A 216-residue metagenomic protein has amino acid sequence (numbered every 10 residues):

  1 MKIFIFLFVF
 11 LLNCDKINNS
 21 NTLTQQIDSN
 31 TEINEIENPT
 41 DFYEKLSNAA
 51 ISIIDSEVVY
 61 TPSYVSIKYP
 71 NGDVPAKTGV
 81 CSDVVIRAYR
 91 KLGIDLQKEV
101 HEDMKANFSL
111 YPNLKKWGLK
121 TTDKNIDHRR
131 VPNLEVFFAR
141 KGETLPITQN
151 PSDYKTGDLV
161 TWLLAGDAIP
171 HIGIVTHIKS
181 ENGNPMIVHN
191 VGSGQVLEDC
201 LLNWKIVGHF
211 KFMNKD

Functional and structural regions predicted by a protein language model:
M1-L7: Sec-dependent signal peptide recognition, specifically the positively charged N-region followed immediately by
L11-N13: C-terminal motif of bacterial Sec signal peptides marking the signal peptidase cleavage site
D15-I17: Bacterial signal peptide processing site
N21-A49: Post-signal peptide N-terminal segment of mature Sec-exported envelope proteins
F42-S47, K105-I187: ...with weaker cross-activation on analogous glycine-rich loops/strands in unrelated enzymes
I51, D55, I86-I94, H101 (+2 more regions): Sec-exported extracytoplasmic/periplasmic mature domains
T61-S82, D95-T121: Acidic helix-start/capping segments at beta-turn-to-alpha-helix junctions
G183-D216: Low-complexity, Gly/Ser/Thr/Pro-rich intrinsically disordered linker/tail segments
